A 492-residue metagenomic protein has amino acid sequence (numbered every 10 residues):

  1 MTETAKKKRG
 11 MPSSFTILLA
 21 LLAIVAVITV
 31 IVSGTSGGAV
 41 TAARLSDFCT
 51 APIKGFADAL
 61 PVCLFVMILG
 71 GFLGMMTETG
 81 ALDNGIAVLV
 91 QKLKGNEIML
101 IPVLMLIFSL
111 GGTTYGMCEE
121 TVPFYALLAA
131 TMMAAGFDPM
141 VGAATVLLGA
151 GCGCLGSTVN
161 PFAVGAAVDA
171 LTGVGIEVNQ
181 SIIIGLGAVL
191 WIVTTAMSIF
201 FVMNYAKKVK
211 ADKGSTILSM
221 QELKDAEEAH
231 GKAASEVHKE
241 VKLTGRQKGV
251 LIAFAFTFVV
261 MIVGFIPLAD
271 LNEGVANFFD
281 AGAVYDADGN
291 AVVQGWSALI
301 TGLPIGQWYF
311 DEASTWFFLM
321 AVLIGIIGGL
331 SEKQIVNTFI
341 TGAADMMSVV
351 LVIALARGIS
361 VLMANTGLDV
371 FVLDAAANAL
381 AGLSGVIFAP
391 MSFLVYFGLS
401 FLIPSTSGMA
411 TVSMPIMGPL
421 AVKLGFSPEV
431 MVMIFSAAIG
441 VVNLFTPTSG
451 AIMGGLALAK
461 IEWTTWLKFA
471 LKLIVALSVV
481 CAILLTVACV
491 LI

Functional and structural regions predicted by a protein language model:
M1-F15, S36, I184-Q334, T338 (+4 more regions): Long, contiguous bundles of hydrophobic transmembrane helices that form the permeation core of multi-pass
K6-L22, M133-L147, V241-F254, N337-V349 (+1 more regions): Alpha-helical transmembrane segments and their helix-start/interface "positive-inside/aromatic belt" motifs in integral
M11-A23, V40-N84, G302-F371: Core transmembrane alpha-helical segments of multi-pass membrane transporters/permeases
T16-S33, V66-G74, I107-G111, G149-G153 (+6 more regions): Hydrophobic core segments of alpha-helical transmembrane domains in multi-pass membrane transport and ion-translocation
F56-C63, V90-V103, A135-V141, R246-G249 (+4 more regions): Membrane-interfacial loop-to-helix junctions in multi-pass transporters
M67, G95-A129, I353-T366, A379-P419 (+2 more regions): Hydrophobic alpha-helical transmembrane segments of multi-pass integral membrane proteins, predominantly secondary
L69-N96, A211-E228, E332-V349, V422-P428 (+1 more regions): Cytoplasmic juxtamembrane regions at transmembrane-helix boundaries
S109-Y125, A129, M133-L186, T194-M203 (+3 more regions): Alpha-helical transmembrane segments and, especially, the helix-loop junctions at the ends of these helices
